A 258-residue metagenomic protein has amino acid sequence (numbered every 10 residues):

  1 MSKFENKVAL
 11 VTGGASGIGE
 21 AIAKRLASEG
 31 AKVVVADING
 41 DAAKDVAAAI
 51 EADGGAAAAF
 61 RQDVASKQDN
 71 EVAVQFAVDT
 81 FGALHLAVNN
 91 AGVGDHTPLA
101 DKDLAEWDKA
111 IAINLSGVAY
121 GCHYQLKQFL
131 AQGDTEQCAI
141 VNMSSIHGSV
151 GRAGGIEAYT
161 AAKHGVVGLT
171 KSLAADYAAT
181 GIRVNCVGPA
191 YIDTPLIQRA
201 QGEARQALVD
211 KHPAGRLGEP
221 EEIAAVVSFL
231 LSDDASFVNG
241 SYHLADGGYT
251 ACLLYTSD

Functional and structural regions predicted by a protein language model:
V88, A178, R183, V238-G240: Short, small/polar-rich loop/turn modules that mediate ligand/substrate recognition or access, typified
P98-L99, D103-I111, I197, L208: Substrate-binding pocket helix/loop in short-chain dehydrogenase/reductase
C122, A162, T170: Active-site helix of classical SDR
K127, A175-D176, S236: Alpha-helical segment proximal to the catalytic Tyr-Lys
S145: Residue(s) in the substrate-gating loop at a strand-loop-helix junction that position the organic substrate next
H212-I223: A conserved structural motif in NAD(P)-dependent oxidoreductases
Y255-D258: Conserved small/polar residues in nucleotide/adenosyl-binding loops
